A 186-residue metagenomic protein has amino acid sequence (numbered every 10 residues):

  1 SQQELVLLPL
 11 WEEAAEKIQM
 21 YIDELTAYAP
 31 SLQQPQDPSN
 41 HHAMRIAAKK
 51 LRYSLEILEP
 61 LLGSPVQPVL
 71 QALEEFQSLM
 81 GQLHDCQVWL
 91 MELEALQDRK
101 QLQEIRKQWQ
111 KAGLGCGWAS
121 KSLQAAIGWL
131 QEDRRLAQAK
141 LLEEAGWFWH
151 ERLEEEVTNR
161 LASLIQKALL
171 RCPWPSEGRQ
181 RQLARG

Functional and structural regions predicted by a protein language model:
S1-G186: Cationic, histidine-enriched alpha-helical/coil surfaces that engage anionic ligands
